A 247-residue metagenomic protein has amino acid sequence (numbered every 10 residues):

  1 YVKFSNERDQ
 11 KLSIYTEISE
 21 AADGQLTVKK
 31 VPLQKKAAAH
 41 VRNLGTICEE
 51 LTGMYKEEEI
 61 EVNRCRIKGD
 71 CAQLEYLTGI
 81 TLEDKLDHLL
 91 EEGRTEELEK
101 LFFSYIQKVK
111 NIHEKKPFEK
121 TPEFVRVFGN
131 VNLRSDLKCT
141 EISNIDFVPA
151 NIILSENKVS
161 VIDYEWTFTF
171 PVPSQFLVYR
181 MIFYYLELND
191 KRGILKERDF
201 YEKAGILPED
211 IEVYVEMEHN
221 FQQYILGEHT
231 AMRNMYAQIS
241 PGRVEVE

Functional and structural regions predicted by a protein language model:
Y1-S5: Juxta-kinase regulatory segment immediately upstream of eukaryotic protein kinase catalytic domains
K11-G53, D84-L86: ATP-binding glycine-rich loop module of kinase domains
Y15-A21, E61-R66, I152: Short, exposed beta-strand/loop patches in secreted or surface proteins that constitute
V62-G129: Conserved structural core of kinase catalytic domains
V109-K138, K191-A204: Short glycine-rich, low-complexity/disordered patches
R126-R192: Catalytic activation segment of kinase domains across protein kinase-like and atypical kinase folds
T169-V178, Y185-E247: Helical subdomain adjoining the active site within ATP-dependent kinase catalytic cores
